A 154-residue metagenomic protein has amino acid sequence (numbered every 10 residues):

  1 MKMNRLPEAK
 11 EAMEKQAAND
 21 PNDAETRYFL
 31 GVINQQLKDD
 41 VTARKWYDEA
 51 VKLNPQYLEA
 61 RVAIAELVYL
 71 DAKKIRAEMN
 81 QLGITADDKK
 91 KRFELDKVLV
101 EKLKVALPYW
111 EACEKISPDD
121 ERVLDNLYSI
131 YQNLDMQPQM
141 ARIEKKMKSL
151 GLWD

Functional and structural regions predicted by a protein language model:
Q16, E49-A50, C113, M147: Canonical positions in the second alpha-helix
L70-Y109: Short coil/linker segments at helix-helix boundaries
